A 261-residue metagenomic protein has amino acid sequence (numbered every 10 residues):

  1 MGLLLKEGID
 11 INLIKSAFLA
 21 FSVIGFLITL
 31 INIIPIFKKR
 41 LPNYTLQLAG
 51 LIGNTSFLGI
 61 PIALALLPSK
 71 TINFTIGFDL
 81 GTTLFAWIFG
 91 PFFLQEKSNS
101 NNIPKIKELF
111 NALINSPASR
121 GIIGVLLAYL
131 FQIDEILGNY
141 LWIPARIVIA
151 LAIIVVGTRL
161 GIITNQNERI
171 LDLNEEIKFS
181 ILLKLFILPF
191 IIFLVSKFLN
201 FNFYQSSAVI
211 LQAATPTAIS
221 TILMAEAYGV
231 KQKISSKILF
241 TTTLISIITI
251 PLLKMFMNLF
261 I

Functional and structural regions predicted by a protein language model:
M1-I261: Alpha-helical transmembrane segments of multi-pass small-molecule/ion transporters
